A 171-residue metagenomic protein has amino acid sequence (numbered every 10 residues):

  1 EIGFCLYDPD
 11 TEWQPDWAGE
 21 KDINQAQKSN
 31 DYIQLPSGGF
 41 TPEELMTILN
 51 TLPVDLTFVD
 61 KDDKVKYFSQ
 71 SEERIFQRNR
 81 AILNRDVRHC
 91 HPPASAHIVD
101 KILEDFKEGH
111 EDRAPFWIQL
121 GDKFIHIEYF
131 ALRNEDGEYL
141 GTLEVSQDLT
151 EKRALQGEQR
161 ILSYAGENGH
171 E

Functional and structural regions predicted by a protein language model:
E1-P9, S71, I75-R153: Sensory/regulatory domains in signal-transduction proteins
G3-L35, R133-E171: Sensory coupling linkers of modular signal transduction proteins
Q14-D22, G39-L45, I82, H97-I102 (+1 more regions): Short low-complexity stretches enriched in small and charged residues
D16-K21, A26-K28, M46-L52, Q77 (+2 more regions): A broad, low-specificity signal for short, low-complexity segments enriched in glycine/proline and polar/charged
K21-D22, K61-D63, I75-R80: Short amphipathic alpha-helical segments, especially helix-boundary/capping motifs
Q25-S29, P36, E43, Y67 (+3 more regions): General secondary-structure edge motif
Q27-F40, A94-H97, E104-P115, I161-E171: Short, positively charged
N30-K64, F68: Sensory modules in modular signal-transduction proteins
